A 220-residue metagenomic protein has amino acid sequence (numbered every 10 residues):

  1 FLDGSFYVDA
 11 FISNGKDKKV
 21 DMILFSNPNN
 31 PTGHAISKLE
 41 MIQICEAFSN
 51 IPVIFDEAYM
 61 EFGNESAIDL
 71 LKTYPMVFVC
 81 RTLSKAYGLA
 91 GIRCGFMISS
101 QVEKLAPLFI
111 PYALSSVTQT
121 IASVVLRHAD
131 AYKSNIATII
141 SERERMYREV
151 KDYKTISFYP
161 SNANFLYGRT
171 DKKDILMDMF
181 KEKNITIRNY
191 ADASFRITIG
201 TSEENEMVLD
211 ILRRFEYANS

Functional and structural regions predicted by a protein language model:
F1-S5, Y59, T82-S84, I110 (+1 more regions): Short, acidic/turn-prone active-site loops that include or flank metal/cofactor- and phosphate-binding residues
D3-E61: Active-site phosphate-binding strand-loop segment of PLP-dependent enzymes
F25, F55, R81, L114 (+1 more regions): Hydrophobic residues in well-ordered beta-strands that form the structural core
L39, D178-K183, R188, A193-S220: PLP-dependent enzyme catalytic core of the Aspartate aminotransferase-like
M76-D152, S157-F158: PLP-dependent aminotransferase class I/II
I140, E144, V150-K183, I199: Conserved PLP-binding catalytic core of the aspartate aminotransferase-like
